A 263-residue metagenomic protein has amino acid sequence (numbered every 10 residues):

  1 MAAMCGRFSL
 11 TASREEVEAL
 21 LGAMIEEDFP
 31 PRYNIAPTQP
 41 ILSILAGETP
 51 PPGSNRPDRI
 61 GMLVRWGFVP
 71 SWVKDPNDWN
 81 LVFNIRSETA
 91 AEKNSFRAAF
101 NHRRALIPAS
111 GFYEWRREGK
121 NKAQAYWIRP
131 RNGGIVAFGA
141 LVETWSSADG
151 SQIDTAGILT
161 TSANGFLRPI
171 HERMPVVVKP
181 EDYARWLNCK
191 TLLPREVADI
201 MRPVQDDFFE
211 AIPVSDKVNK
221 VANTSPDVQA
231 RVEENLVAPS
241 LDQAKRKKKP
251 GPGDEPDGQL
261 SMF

Functional and structural regions predicted by a protein language model:
M1-F263: Short linear sequence motif anchored by a di-proline
